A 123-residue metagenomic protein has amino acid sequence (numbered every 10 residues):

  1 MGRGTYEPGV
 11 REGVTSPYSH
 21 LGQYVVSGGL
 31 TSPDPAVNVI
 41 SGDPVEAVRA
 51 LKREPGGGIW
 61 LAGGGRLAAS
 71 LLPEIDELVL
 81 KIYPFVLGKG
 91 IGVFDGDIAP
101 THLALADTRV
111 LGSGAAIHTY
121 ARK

Functional and structural regions predicted by a protein language model:
M1-K123: Enzymes that bind and transform nitrogen-containing heteroaromatic metabolites
